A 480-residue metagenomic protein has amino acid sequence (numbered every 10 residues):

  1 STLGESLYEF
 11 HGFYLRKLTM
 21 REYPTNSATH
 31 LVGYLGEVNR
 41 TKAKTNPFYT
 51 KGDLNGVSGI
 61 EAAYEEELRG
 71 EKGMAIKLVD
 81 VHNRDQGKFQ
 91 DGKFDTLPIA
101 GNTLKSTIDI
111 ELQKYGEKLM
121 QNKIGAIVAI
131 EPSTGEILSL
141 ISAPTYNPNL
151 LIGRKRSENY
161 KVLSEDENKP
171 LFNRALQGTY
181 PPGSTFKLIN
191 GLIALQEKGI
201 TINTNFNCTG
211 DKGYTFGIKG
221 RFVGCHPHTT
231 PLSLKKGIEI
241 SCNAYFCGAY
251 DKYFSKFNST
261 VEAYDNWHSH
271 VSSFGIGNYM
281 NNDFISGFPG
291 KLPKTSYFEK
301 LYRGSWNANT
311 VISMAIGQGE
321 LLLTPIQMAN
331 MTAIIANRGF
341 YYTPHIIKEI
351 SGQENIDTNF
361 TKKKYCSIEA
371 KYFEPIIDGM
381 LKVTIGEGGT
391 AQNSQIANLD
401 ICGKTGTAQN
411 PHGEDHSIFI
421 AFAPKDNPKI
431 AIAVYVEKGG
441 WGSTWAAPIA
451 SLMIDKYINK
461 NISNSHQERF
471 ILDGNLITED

Functional and structural regions predicted by a protein language model:
S1-G101, V434: Small/polar-residue-rich segments within soluble enzyme cores
T2, D85-A126, H270: Conserved, well-ordered alpha-helix/loop/beta-strand core segments that scaffold catalytic motifs
Y14-R16, H30-Y34, K105, A126-I130 (+3 more regions): Soluble periplasmic/extracytoplasmic beta-strand elements of cell-envelope proteins
R21, K114, A126, G440-W441: Short beta-strands and strand-coil junctions in structured, solvent-facing domains, enriched
G52-D80, I124-I152, W267: Carboxylate/His-rich catalytic cores and anion/metal-binding grooves
V57, M328, G442-A447, S451-D455: Short, charged, low-complexity patches
D80-D85, Q90-K93, S133-S184, I189-G442 (+1 more regions): Beta-lactam-recognizing serine transpeptidase/beta-lactamase-like catalytic domain environment
N355-K364, S451-D480: Short, gly/Ser/Thr-rich active-site loops of penicillin-recognizing serine hydrolases
